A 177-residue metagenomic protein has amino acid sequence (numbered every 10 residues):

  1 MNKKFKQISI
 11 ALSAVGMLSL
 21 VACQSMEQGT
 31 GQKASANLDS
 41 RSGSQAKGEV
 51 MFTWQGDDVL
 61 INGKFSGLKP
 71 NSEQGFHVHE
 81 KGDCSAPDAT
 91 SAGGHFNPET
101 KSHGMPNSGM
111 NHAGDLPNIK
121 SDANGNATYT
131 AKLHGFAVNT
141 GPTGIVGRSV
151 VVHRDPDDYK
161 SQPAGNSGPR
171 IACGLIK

Functional and structural regions predicted by a protein language model:
N2, G16-E73, V78-K177: N-terminal leader/targeting pre-sequences
N2-L12: Bacterial N-terminal signal peptides that target proteins for export
